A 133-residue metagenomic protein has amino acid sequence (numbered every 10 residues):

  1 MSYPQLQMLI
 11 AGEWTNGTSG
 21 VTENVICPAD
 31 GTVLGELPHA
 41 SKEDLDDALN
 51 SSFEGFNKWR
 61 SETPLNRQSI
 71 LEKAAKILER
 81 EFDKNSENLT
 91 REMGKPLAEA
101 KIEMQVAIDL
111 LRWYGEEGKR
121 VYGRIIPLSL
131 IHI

Functional and structural regions predicted by a protein language model:
M1-D30: Hydrophobic face of amphipathic alpha-helices that form TPR/SEL1-like repeat modules and related alpha-solenoid
I10-A11, N16-S19, M93, Y114 (+1 more regions): Short glycine-rich loop/turn motifs that provide flexible caps or phosphate-binding loops at active sites
L34-V121: Glycine-rich loop-to-alpha-helix module at the N-terminal edge of alpha/beta enzyme cores
R124-L128: Long, charged, glycine-rich C-terminal linkers/tails
I131-I133: Conserved small/polar residues in nucleotide/adenosyl-binding loops
